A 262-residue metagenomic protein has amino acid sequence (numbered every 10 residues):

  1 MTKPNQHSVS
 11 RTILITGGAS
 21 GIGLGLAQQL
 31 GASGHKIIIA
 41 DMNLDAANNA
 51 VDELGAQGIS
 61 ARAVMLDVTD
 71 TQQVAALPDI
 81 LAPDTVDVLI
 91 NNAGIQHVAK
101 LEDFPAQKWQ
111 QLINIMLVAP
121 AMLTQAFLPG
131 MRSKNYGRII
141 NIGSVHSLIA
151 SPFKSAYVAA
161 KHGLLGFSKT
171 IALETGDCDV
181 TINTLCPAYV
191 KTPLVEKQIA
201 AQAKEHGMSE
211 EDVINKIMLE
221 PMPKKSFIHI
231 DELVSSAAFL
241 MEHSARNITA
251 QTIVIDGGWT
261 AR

Functional and structural regions predicted by a protein language model:
T2-N5, I149, A238, T249-R262: Short C-terminal tail/terminal secondary-structure segment of NAD(P)H-dependent dehydrogenase/reductase domains
I90, G176, T181, I248-A250: Short, small/polar-rich loop/turn modules that mediate ligand/substrate recognition or access, typified
K100-L101, K108-I113, I139, M218: Substrate-binding pocket helix/loop in short-chain dehydrogenase/reductase
E102, I149-A156, D177-C178, K225 (+1 more regions): Active-site loop immediately N-terminal to the catalytic Tyr-X3-Lys motif of short-chain dehydrogenase/reductase
T124, A160, S168: Active-site helix of classical SDR
P129, L173-E174, R246: Alpha-helical segment proximal to the catalytic Tyr-Lys
S144: Residue(s) in the substrate-gating loop at a strand-loop-helix junction that position the organic substrate next
